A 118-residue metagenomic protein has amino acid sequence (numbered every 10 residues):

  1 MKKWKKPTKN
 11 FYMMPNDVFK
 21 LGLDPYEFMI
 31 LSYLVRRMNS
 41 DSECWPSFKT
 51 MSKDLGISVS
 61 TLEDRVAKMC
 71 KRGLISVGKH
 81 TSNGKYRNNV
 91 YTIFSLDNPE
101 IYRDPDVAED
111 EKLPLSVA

Functional and structural regions predicted by a protein language model:
M1-A118: Electropositive, intrinsically flexible nucleic-acid-contacting patches
